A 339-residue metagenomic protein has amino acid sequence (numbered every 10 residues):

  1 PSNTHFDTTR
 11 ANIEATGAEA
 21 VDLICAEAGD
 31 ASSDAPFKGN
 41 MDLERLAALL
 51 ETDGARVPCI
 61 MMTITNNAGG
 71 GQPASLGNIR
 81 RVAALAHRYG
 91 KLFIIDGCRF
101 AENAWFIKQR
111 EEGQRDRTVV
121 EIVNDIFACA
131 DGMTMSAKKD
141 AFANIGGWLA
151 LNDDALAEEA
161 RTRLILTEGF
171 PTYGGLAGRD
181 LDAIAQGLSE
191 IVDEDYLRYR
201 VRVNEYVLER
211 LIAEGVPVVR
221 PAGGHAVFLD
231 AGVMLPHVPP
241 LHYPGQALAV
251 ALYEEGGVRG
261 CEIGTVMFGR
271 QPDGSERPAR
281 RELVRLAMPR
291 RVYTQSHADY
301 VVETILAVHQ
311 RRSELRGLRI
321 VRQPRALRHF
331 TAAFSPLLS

Functional and structural regions predicted by a protein language model:
P1-V216, P239: Conserved PLP-enzyme active-site core in the AAT-like
R81, E159, R202, Y206 (+3 more regions): Long, highly charged amphipathic alpha-helices
M135-S136, E262, A287-M288: Thr-Gly-centered strand-to-loop micro-motif
N144-G146, G224, R281-R285: Short, solvent-exposed beta-strand edge segments and adjacent coil->beta transition regions
L151, L229-A231, M288-R290: Short beta-strand-to-loop capping motifs
E158, P236-P244, R291-Y300: Short, conserved charged micro-motifs
T172-V250, E254-R281, R316-A326: Conserved small-domain helix->loop->beta segment predominantly found in fold-type I
E255, M267-S339: PLP-dependent enzyme catalytic core of the Aspartate aminotransferase-like
